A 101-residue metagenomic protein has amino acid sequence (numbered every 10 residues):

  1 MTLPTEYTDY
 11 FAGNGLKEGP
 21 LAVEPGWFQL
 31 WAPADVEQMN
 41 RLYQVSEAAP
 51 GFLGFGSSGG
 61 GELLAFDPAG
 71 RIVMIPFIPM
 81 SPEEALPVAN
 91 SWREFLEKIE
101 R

Functional and structural regions predicted by a protein language model:
M1-L64, E100: A surface-exposed partner-binding patch
G54, M74-P76: Structural signal for conserved beta-strand scaffold positions within catalytic alpha/beta enzyme cores
D67-G70: Short acidic-glycine loop/turn motifs at beta-strand connectors
P76, M80-R101: Compact, glycine/acidic-enriched structural inserts
